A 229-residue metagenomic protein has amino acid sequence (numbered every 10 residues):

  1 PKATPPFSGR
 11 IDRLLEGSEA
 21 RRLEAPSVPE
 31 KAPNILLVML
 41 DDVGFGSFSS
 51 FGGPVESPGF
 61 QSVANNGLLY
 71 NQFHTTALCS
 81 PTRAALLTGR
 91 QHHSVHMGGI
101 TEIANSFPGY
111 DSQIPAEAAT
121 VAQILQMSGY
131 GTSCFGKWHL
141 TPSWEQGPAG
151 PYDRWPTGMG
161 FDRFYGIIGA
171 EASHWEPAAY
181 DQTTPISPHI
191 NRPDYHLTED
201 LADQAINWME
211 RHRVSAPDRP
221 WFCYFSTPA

Functional and structural regions predicted by a protein language model:
P1-A229: Formylglycine-dependent sulfatase
